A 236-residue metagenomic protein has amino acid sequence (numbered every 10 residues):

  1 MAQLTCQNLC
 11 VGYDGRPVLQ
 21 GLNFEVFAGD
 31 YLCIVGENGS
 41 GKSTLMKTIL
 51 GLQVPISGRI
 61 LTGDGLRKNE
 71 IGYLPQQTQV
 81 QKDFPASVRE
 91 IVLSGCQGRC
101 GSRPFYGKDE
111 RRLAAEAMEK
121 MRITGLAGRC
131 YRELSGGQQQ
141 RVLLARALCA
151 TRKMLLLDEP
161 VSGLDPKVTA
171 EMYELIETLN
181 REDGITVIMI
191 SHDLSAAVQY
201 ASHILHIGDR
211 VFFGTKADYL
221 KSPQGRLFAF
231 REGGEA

Functional and structural regions predicted by a protein language model:
V35-E37: The feature captures the beta-strand-to-loop junction immediately N-terminal to the Walker
K108-L126: Conserved ABC ATPase "signature" region
C130-L134, Q138: Conserved ABC ATPase signature
L155-D158: Catalytic Walker B motif of ABC-type/P-loop ATPase nucleotide-binding domains
P166-V168: Helix N-cap at the start of a conserved alpha-helix in ABC-type nucleotide-binding domains
S191-H192: H-loop/switch region of ABC-family ATPase nucleotide-binding domains
I204-A217: H-loop (His-switch) and adjacent beta-strand-loop-beta switch element of ABC-type ATPase nucleotide-binding domains
